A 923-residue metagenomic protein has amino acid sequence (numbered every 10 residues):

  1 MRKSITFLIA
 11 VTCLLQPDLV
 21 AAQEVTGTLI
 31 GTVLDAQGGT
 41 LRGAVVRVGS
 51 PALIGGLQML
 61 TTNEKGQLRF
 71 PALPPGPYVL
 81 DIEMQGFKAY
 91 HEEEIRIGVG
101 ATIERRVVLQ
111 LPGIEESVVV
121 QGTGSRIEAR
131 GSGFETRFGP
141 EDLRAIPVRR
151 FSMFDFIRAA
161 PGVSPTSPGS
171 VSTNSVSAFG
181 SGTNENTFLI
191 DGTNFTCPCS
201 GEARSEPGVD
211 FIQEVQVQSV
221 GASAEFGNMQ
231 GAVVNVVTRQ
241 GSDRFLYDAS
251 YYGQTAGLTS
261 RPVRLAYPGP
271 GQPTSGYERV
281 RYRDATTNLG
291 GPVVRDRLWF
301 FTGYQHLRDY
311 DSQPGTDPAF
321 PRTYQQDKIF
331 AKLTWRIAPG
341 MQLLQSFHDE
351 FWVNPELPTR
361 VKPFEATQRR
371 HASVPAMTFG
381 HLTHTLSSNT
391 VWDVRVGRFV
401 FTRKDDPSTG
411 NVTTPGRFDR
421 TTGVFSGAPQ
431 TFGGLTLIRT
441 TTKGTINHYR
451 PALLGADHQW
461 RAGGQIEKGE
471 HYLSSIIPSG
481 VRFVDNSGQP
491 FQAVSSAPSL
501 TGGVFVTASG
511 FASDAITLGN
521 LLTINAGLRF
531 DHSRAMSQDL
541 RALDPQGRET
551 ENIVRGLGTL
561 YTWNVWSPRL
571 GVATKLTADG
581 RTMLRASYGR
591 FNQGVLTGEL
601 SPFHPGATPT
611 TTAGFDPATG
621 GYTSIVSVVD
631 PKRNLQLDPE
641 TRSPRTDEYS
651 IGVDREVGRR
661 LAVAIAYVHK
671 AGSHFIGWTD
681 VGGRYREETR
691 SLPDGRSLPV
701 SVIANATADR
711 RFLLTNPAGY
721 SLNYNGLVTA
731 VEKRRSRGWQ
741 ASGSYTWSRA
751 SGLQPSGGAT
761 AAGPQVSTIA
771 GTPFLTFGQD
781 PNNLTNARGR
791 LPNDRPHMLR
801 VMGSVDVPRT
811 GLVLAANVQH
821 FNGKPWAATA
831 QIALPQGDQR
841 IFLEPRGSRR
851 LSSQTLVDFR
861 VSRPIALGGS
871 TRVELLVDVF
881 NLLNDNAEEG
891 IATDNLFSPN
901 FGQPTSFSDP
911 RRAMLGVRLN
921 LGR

Functional and structural regions predicted by a protein language model:
C13-G139, G208-D210: Periplasm-facing N-terminal accessory domains of Gram-negative outer-membrane beta-barrel systems
G56, T316-F320, Q325, P429 (+3 more regions): Signature of Gram-negative outer-membrane beta-barrel scaffolds
R144-A145, R149, F154-C197, M229-R239: Extracytoplasmic beta-strand/coil segments of soluble accessory domains associated with Gram-negative outer-membrane
M153, T166, Q538-S567, G571-Y720 (+4 more regions): Solvent-exposed loop/turn elements at secondary-structure boundaries
G276-V353, R370-D393, G397, P568: Transmembrane beta-barrel wall of Gram-negative outer-membrane proteins
Q325, P339-S513, E549-V554, E688: Replace "related TpsB outer-membrane translocases also match" with "some related outer-membrane beta-barrels such as
S533, A664-A827: Gram-negative outer-membrane beta-barrel transporters
R660, W678, R749, P808-D838 (+2 more regions): C-terminal beta-signal and adjacent terminal beta-strands/loops of Gram-negative outer-membrane beta-barrel proteins
